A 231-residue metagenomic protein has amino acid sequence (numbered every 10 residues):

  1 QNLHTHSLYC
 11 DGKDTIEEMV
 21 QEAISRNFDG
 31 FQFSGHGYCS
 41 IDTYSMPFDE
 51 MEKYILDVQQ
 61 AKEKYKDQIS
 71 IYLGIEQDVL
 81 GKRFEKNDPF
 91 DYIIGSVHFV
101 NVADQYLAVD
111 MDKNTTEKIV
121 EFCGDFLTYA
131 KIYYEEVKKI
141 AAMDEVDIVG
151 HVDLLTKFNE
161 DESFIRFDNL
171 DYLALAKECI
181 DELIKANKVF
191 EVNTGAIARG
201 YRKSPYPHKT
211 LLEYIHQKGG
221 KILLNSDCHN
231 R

Functional and structural regions predicted by a protein language model:
Q1-V79, N87, D91, F158-L170 (+2 more regions): An N-terminally biased module of ancient metal coordination in phosphate/nucleic-acid-related enzymes
Y9, S96-V100, Y106-K218: Domain-core and long-helix interface of multi-subunit machines
V20, I55-K62, F84-E85, V137 (+2 more regions): Short amphipathic alpha-helical segments and helix-helix/interface helices
T43, F84, R202-K203: Short, well-ordered secondary-structure micro-motifs
K64, Q68-Y72, Q77-C123: Active-site gating/metal-coordination segments in enzymes
P205, L212, K221-R231: Long hydrophobic alpha-helical segments typical of transmembrane helices together with their membrane-interfacial
